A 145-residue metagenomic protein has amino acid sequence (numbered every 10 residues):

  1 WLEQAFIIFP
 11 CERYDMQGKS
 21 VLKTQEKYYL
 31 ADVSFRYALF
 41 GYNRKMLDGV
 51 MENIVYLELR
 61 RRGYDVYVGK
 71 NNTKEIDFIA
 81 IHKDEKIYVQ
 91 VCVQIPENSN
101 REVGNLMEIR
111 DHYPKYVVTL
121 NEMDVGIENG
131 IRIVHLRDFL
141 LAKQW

Functional and structural regions predicted by a protein language model:
W1-K86: Accessory nucleic acid-recognition modules appended to NTPase machines
F40-Y42, R101, I127-E128, W145: Short conserved micro-motifs at the rims of enzyme active sites and ligand-binding pockets
G69, V93-R137: Catalytic cores of nucleic-acid endonucleases
D84-P96: Active-site ExK catalytic segment of metal-dependent nucleases
L136-W145: Non-catalytic C-terminal interaction segments of nucleic acid-processing enzymes
